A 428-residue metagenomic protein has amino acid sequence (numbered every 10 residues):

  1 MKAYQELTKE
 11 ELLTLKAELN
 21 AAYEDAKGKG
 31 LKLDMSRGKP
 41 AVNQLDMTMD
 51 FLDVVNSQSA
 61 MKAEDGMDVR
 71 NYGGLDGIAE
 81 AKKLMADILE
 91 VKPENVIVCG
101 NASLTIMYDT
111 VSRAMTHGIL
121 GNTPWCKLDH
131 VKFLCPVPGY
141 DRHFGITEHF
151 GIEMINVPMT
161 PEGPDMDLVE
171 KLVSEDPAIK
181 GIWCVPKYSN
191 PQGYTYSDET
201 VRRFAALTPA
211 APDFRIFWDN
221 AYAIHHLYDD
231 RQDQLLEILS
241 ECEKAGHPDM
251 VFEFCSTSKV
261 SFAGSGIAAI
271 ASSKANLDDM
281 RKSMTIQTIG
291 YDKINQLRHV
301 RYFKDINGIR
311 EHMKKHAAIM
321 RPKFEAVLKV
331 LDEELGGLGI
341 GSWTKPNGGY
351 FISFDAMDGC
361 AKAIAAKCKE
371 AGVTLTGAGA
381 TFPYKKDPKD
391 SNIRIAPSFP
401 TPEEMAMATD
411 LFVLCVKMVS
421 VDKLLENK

Functional and structural regions predicted by a protein language model:
K2-D76, A86-D87, E370-V373: N-terminal "arm"/small-domain region of PLP-dependent enzymes with the aminotransferase-like
M67-P212, A223-G246, A361, V413 (+1 more regions): Conserved core of the PLP fold type I
C99, S240-R321, E334, V421: Conserved core segment of the aminotransferase class I/II
D219: Glycine-centered flexible beta-alpha turn that most often forms the glycine-rich phosphate-binding loop
K314-L328, I340-D355: Conserved glycine-rich beta-strand-loop-beta hairpin in the small C-terminal domain of fold type I
S353-G359, L375-C415: Conserved PLP-binding active-site segment of the aspartate aminotransferase-like
I364-E370, A408-V413: Short amphipathic alpha-helices in soluble, non-transmembrane regions that often serve as interface/regulatory elements
